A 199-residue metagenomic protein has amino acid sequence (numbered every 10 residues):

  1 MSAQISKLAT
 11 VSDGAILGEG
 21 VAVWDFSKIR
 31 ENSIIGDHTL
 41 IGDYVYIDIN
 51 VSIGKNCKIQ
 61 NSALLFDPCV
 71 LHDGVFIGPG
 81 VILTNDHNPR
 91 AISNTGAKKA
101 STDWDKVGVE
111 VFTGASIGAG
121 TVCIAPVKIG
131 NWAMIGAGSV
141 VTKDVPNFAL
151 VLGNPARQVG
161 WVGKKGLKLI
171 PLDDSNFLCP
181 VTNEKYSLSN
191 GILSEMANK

Functional and structural regions predicted by a protein language model:
Q4, D13-A15, A22-K128: Flexible, glycine/small-residue-enriched loop-and-beta-strand segment within the central core of proteins
N88-R90, R157, K185: Active-site/binding-pocket entry motifs
N131-M134, V140, Y186: Internal alpha/beta core interface subdomains
N147-G153, V162-P171: Short, intrinsically disordered, charge-biased short linear motifs at domain edges
Q158-W161, F177: Cys/His-enriched microdomains
G163, C179-T182: Short cysteine-rich clusters marking metal-coordination/redox-active sites
K185-K199: Short metal-binding segments enriched for Cys and/or His
